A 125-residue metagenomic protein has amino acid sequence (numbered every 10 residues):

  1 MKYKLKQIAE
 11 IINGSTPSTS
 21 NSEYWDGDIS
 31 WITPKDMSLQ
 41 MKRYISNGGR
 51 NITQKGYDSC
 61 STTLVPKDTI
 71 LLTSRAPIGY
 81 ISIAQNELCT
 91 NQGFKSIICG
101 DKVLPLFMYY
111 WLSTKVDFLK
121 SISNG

Functional and structural regions predicted by a protein language model:
M1-S15, W31: Non-catalytic DNA-recognition/assembly elements of restriction-modification systems
S15, F118-L119: Short alpha-helical functional segments enriched in proximate histidine and acidic residues
S18: Acidic/polar loop patches that form or flank catalytic/metal-binding clefts of enzymes that bind anionic ligands
N21-Y24: Replace "in large, NTP-powered and nucleic-acid-processing enzymes" with "in large, NTP-powered factors and other
D26-D28, T90-N91: Short acidic/glycine-enriched loop/turn segments that link adjacent beta-strands
T33-P34, G49-K115: A short beta-sheet element
S38-N51: Short, basic/aromatic beta-hairpin or loop at an interaction surface
K120-G125: Short, intrinsically disordered, charge-balanced linker/junction segments flanking boundaries in proteins
